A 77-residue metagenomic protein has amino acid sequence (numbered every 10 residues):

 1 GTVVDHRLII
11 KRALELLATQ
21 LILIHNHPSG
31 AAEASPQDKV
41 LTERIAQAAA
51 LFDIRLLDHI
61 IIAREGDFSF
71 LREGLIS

Functional and structural regions predicted by a protein language model:
G1-S77: Active-site-proximal loop/helix of nucleotide/amide-processing enzymes and allied scaffolds
